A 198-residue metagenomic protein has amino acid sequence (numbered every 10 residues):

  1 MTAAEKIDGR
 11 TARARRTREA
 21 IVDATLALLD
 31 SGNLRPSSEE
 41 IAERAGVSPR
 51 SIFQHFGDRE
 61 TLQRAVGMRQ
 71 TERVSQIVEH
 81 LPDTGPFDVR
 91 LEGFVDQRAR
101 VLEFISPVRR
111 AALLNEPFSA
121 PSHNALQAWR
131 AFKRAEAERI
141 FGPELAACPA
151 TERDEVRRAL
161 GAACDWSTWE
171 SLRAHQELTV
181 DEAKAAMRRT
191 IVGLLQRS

Functional and structural regions predicted by a protein language model:
M1-R35, E39-R44, E60-T61: Basic, helix-initiating cap at the start of DNA-binding domains
D30, L34-P36, E43, R50 (+1 more regions): Amphipathic alpha-helical linker/stalk segments
E43, Q54, A174: Alpha-helical residues within the helix-turn-helix
G46-F56: Short hydrophobic/aromatic patch on the recognition helix
H55-F56, A65, A186: Residues in the recognition helix of alpha-helical DNA-binding motifs
F56, L114-S119, A163-W166: Short helix-capping/turn signature of helix-turn-helix
D96, R100-R110, A120-A147, D154-R158 (+2 more regions): Amphipathic alpha-helical packing segments from all-alpha helical-bundle domains
